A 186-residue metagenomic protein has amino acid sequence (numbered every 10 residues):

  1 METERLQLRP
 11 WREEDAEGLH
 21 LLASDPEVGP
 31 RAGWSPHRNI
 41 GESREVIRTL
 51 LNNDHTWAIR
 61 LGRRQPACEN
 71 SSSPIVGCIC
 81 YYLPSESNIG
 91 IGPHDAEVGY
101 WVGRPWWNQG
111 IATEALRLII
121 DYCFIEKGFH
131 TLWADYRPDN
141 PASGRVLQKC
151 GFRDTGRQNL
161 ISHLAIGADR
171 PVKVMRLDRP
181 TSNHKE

Functional and structural regions predicted by a protein language model:
M1-P30, L61-E186: Acyl-donor (CoA/ACP) binding surface of acyl/acetyltransferases
P26, S35, N53-D54, H130: Secondary-structure boundary/capping positions in well-ordered alpha/beta enzyme cores
E27-R48: Conserved GNAT-fold acetyl-CoA-binding loop/helix
S43-E45, L51, V146, D169: A generic membrane alpha-helix/interface feature
I47-L61: A short helix-loop-beta-strand connector motif used in the catalytic cores of GNAT acetyltransferases and, in some
